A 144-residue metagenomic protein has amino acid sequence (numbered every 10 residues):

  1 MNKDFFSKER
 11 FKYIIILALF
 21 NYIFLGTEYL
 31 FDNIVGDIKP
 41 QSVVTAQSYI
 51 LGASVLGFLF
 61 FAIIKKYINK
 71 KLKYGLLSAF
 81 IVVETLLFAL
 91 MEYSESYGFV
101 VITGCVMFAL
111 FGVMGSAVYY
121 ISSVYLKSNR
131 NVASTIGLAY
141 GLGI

Functional and structural regions predicted by a protein language model:
N2-Q47: Pair of pore-lining "gating" transmembrane helices in MFS-fold secondary transporters
I38-L51, V100, V132, I136: Juxtamembrane helix-start elements in MFS-like secondary transporters
V44-K66: Central cavity-lining transmembrane alpha-helices of secondary-active solute carriers, predominantly the Major
K66-F80: Cytoplasmic membrane-interface "Motif A"-like loop-to-helix N-cap segments of 12-TM Major Facilitator Superfamily
A79-S96: C-terminal ends and interior cores of transmembrane alpha-helices in multi-pass membrane transporters/permeases
Y97-S116: Hydrophobic core of transmembrane alpha-helices in multi-pass small-molecule transporters, especially MFS/SLC-type
G112-K127: Intracellular juxtamembrane helix-capping segments at the cytosolic ends of symmetry-related transmembrane helices
K127-I144: Glycine-rich segments within core transmembrane alpha-helices of 12-TM secondary carriers
